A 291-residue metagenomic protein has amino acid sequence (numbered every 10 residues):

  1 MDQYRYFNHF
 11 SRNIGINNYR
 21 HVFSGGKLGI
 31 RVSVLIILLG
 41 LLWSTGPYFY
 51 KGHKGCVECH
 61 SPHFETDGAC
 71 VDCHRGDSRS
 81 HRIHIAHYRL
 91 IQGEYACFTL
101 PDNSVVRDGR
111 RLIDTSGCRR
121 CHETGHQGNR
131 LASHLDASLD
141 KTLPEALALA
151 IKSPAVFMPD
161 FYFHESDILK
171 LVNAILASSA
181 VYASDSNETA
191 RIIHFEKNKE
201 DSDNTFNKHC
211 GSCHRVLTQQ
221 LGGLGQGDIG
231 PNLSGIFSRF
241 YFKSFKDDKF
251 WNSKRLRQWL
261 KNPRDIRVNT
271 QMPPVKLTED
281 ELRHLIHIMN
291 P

Functional and structural regions predicted by a protein language model:
M1-L28: N-terminal secretory signal peptides that target proteins for export/translocation
L35-T45: Hydrophobic h-region of N-terminal signal peptides that target proteins for export in Gram-negative bacteria
G40, G76-R79, P144, A155 (+2 more regions): C-terminal capping alpha-helices of c-type cytochrome domains
W43-S61, R82-D114, A177-N207, L221-G222: Electrostatic cytochrome c docking/interface patches
C56, C70, C118, C210: Short cysteine-rich clusters marking metal-coordination/redox-active sites
S61, T66-P101, V106, R110 (+2 more regions): Gly/Gly-Pro-rich "capping" loops immediately C-terminal to redox-active cysteine motifs in periplasmic/lumenal
R107, R111, E145, L149 (+9 more regions): Solvent-exposed, polar/charged alpha-helical surfaces in well-ordered, non-transmembrane soluble domains, broadly
Y162, N173-N198, G211-S238: Accessory recognition modules or surfaces
